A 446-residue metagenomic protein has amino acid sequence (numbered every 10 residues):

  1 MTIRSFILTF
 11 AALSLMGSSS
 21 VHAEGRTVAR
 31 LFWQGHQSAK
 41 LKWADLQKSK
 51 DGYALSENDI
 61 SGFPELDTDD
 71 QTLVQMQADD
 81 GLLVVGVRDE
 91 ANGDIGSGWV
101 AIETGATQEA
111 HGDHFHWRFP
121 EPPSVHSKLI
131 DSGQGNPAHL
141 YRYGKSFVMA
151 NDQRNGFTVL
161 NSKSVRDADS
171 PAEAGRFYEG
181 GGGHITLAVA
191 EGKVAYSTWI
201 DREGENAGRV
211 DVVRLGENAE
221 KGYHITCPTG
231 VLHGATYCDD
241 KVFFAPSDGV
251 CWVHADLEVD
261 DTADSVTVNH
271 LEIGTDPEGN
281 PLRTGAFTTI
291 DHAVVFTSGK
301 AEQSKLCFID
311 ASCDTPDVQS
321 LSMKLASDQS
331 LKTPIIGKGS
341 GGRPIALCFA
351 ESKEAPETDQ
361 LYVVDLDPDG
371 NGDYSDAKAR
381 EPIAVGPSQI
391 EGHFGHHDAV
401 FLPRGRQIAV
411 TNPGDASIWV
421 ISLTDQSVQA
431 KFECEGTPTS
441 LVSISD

Functional and structural regions predicted by a protein language model:
T27-H36, G81-N92, A138-D152, F157-T158 (+7 more regions): Short beta-strand elements that form the blades of beta-propeller/WD-repeat-like and other beta-sheet-rich scaffold
A39-D45, N92-E103, R154-N161, E203-V212 (+4 more regions): Structural motif
K42-N151, N155-G156: Post-signal peptide N-terminal segment of secreted/secretory-pathway proteins
Y53-D67, F115-S132, R166-E179, A219-C227 (+4 more regions): A short beta-strand motif characteristic of beta-propeller blades
D67-D80, S124-Y143, Y178-G192, C227-D239 (+4 more regions): Repeated scaffold domains used in trafficking and secretory/extracellular systems, primarily beta-propellers
G112-A245: Long, acidic/polar, low-complexity amphipathic helices and coiled-coil-like
A190-G337: Acidic, serine/threonine- and glycine-rich low-complexity intrinsically disordered segments that serve as flexible
S330-T411: Loop/turn-rich, solvent-exposed surfaces of beta-rich toroidal or solenoidal domains
